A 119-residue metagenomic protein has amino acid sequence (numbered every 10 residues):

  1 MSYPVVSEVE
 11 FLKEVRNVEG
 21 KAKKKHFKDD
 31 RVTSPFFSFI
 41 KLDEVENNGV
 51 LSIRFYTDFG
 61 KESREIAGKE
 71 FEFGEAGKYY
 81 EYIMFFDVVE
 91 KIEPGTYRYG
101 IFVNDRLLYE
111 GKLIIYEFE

Functional and structural regions predicted by a protein language model:
E10-E46, E81-I83: Contiguous beta-strand segments within globular domains
N47-L51: Short beta-strand/loop motifs in extracellular/secreted proteins, especially within beta-sandwich accessory domains
R54-S63, R106: Change "in extracellular beta-sheet-rich domains … of secreted and cell-surface proteins" to "in beta-sheet-rich domains
R64-A76: Solvent-exposed serine/threonine-rich low-complexity stretches and specific carbohydrate-binding patches
E70-F73, I114-E119: Short beta-strand edge segments in extracellular beta-sheet folds
A76-Y80, E93-G100: A glycine-anchored, Pro-Gly-centered beta-turn/N-cap motif
D87-K91: Short, surface-exposed loop/turn segments at beta-strand-coil junctions that are enriched for proline with nearby
V103-K112: Short acidic/polar inter-strand loop motif in beta-rich domains
